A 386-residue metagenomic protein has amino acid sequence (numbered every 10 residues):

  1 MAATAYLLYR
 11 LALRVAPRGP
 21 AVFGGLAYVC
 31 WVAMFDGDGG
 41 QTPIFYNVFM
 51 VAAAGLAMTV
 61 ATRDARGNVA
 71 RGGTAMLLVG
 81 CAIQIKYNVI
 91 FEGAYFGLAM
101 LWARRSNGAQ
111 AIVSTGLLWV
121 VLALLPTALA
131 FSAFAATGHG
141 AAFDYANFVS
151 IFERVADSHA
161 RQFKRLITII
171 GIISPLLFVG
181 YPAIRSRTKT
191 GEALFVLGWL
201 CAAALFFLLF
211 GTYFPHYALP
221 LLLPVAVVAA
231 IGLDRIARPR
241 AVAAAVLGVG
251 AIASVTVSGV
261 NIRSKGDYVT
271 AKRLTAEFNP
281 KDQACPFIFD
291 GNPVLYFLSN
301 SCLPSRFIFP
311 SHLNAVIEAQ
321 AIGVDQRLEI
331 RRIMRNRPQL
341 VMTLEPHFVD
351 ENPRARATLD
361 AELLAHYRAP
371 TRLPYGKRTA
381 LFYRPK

Functional and structural regions predicted by a protein language model:
A5-C30, N47, D64-G67: Transmembrane-helix signature of polytopic, membrane-embedded enzymes that assemble or transfer cell-envelope glycans
A5-L7, Y46-A65, R71-T74, L78-V79 (+1 more regions): Specific aromatic-rich, kink-prone transmembrane helix
A16-G19, A53-T74, S106, L176-G191 (+1 more regions): Membrane-interface transmembrane helices that cradle and orient dolichyl/undecaprenyl
A33, N68-Y87, G93-L98, L125 (+1 more regions): Membrane-interface alpha helices of multi-pass inner-membrane proteins
D38-Y46, P215: Short acidic/glycine- and proline-prone juxtamembrane loop motifs at membrane-interface regions of multi-pass membrane
F91, L208-R240: Hydrophobic/aromatic-rich transmembrane helices and adjacent perimembrane loops
A94, S264-A319, G323-P353, G376: Short periplasmic/luminal acceptor-recognition loop of GT-C membrane glycosyltransferases, typified by
T168-A204: Hydrophobic, aromatic-rich transmembrane alpha-helices and their immediate juxtamembrane boundary segments
